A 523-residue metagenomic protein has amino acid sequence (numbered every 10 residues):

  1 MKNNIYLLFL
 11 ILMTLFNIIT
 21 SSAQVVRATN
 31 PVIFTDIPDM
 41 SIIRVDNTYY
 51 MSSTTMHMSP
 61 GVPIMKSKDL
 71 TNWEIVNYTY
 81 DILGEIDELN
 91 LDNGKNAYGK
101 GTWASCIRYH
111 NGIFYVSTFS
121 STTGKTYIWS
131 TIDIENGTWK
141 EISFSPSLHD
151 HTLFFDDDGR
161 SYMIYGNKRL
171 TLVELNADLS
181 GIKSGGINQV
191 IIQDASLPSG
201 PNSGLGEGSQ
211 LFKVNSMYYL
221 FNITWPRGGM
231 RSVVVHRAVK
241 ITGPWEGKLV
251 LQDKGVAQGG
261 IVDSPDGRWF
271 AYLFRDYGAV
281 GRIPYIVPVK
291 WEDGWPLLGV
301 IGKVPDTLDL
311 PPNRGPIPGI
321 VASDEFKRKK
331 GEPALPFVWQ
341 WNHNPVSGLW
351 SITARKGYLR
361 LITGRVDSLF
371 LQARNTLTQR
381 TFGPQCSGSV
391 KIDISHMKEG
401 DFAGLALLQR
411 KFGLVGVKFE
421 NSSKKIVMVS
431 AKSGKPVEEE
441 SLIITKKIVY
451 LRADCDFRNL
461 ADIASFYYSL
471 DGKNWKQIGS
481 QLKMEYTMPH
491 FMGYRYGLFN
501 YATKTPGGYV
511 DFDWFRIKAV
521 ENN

Functional and structural regions predicted by a protein language model:
M1-L8: Bacterial N-terminal signal peptides that target proteins for export
L8-N17: Bacterial N-terminal signal peptides
A23-N523: Carbohydrate-active catalytic/glycan-binding domains of CAZyme proteins, especially the secreted or lumenal ectodomains
